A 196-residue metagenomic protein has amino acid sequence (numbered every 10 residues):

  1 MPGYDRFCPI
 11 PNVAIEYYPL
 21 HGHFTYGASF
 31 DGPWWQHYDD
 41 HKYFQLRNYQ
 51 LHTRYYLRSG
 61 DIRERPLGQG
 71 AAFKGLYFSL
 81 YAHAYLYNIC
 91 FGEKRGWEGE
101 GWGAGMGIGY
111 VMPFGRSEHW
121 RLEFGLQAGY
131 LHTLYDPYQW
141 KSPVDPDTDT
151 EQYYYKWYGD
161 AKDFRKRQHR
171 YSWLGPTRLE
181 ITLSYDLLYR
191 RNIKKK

Functional and structural regions predicted by a protein language model:
M1-W34, D40, E180-K196: Short glycine/proline- and aromatic-enriched beta-strand/turn motifs that initiate or cap beta-hairpins
P2, S29-D31, W35-L46, Y85-G101 (+2 more regions): Extracellular/periplasm-exposed beta-strand and loop segments of Gram-negative cell-envelope proteins, dominated by
G3, P66-L67, Q127-L131: Glycine-centered secondary-structure boundary/capping sites
Y4-F7, H21, H52-T53, G70 (+5 more regions): Generic intrinsically disordered, low-complexity segments enriched for polar/acidic and small residues
P11-V13, P113, P176: Proline-rich low-complexity regions
V13-I15, L51-T53, M106-I108, L126 (+1 more regions): Membrane-embedded beta-strands of outer-membrane beta-barrel proteins, especially the hydrophobic/small aromatic
Y17-W120: Gram-negative (and chloroplast) outer-membrane scaffold detector with strong preference for beta-barrel transmembrane
G115-K196: Predominantly the C-terminal beta-signal and adjacent terminal strand-loop region of outer-membrane beta-barrel
